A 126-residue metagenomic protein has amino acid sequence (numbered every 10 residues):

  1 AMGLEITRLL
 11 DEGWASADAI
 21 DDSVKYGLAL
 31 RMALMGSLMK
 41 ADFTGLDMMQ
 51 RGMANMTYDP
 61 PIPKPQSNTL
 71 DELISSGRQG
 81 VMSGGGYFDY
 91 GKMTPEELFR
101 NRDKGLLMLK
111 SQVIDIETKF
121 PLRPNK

Functional and structural regions predicted by a protein language model:
A1, I6-E12: Conserved anion/nucleotide-ligand pocket segment
D11-K126: NAD(P)-dependent Rossmann-like dehydrogenase/reductase catalytic/cofactor-binding core
